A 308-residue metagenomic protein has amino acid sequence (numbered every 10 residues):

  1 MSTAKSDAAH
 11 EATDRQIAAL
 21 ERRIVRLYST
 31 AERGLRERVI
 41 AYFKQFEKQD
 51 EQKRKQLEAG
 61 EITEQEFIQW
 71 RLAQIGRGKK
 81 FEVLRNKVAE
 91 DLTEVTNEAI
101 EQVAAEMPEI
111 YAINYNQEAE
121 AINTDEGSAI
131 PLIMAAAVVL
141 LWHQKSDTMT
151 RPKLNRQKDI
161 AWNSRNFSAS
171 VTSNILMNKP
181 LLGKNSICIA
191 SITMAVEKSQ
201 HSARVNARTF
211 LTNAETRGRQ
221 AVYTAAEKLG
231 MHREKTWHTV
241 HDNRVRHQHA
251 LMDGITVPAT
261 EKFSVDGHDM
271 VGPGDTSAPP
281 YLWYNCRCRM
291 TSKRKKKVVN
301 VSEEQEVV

Functional and structural regions predicted by a protein language model:
M1-K198, S202, K293-V308: N-terminal leader/targeting and assembly helices and adjacent pre-domain segments
K198-V307: Acidic, glycine-rich two-metal-ion catalytic cores of nucleic acid-processing enzymes
